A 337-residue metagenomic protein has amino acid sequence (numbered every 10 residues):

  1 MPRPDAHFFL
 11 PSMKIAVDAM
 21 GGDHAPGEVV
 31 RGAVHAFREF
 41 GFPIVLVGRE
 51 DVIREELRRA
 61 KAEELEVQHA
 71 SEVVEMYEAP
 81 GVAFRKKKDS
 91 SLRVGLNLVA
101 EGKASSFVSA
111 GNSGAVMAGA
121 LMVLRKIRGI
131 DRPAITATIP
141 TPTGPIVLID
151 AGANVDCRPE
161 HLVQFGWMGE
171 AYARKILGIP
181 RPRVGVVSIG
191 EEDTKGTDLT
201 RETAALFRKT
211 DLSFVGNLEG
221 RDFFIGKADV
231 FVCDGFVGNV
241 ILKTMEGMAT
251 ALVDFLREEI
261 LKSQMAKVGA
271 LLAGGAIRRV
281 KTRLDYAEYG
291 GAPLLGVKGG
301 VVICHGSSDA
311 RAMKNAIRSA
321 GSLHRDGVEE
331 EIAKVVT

Functional and structural regions predicted by a protein language model:
F8-R54: N-terminal phosphate-binding or glycine-rich loops at protein starts, especially the Walker A/P-loop of NTPases
I15-G27, A153-V163, I303-A310: Short, glycine-rich nucleotide/cofactor-binding loops
D18, V47-G48, Q68, S109-G111 (+6 more regions): Short beta-strand segments
G27-E28, P43-V45, E50-D51, V155-G220 (+2 more regions): Glycine-rich phosphate/diphosphate-binding loop of Rossmann-like nucleotide-binding domains
K61-A104: Phosphate/nucleotide-donor binding subsite
L98-M117, K195, T200-L206, T210-V280: Glycine-rich phosphate-binding loop
L121-L148, V230-F231, G235-T337: Glycine-rich phosphate/nucleotide-binding loop
